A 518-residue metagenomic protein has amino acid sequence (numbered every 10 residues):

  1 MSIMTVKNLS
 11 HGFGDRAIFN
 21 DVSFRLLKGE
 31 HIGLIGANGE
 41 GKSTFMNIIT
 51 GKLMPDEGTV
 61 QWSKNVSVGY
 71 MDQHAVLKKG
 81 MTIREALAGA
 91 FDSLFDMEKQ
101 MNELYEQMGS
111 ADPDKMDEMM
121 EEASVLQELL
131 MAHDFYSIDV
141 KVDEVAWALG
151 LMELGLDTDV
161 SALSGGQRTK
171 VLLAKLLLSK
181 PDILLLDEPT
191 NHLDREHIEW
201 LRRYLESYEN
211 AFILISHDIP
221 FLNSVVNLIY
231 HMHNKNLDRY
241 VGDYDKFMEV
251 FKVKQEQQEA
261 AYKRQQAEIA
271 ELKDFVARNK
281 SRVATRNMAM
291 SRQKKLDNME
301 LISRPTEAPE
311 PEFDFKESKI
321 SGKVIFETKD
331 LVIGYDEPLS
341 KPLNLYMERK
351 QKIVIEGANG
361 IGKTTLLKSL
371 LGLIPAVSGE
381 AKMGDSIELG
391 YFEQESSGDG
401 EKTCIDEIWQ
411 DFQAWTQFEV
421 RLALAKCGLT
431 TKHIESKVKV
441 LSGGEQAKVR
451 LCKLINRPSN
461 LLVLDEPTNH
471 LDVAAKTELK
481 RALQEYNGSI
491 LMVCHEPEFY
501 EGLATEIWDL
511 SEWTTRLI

Functional and structural regions predicted by a protein language model:
M1-A260, P309, S318-I518: ABC ATP-binding cassette signature C-motif
V250-P305: Intracellular alpha-helical coupling/juxtamembrane segments of multi-pass membrane proteins
F313-F315: Post-kinase regulatory C-tail/linker adjacent to protein kinase catalytic domains
